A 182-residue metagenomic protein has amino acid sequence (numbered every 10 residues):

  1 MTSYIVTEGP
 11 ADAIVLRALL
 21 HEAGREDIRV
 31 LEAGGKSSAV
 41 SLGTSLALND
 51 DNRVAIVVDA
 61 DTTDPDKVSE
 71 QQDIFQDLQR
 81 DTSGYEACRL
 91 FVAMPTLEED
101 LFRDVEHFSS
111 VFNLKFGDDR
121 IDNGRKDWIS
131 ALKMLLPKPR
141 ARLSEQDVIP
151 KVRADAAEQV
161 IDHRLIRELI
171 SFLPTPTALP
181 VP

Functional and structural regions predicted by a protein language model:
M1-G34, I56, D61: Short, acidic loop-beta-alpha module within alpha/beta folds
R17-R29, L42-R53, T62-P182: C-terminal accessory helical subdomains adjacent to catalytic cores in phosphodiester- and nucleotide-handling enzymes
G35-A39: Short acidic loop-to-helix transition motifs that present clustered carboxylates
